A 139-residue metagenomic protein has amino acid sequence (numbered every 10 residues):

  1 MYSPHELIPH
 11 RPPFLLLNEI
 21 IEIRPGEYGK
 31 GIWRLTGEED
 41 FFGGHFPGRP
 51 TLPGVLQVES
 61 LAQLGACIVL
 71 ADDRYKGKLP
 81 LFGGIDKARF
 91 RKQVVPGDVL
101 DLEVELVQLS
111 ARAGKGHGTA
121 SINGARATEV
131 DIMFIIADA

Functional and structural regions predicted by a protein language model:
M1-R11: Short aromatic-glycine motifs in intrinsically disordered, low-complexity regions
H5, G48, F90-K92: Beta-strand-rich interaction surfaces with strong enrichment in secreted/lumenal proteins
R11-P12, S110: Short loop/turn motifs at secondary-structure junctions and domain boundaries
P12-L52: Catalytic strand-loop segment that frames the active site of acyl-thioester-processing enzymes
N18-I21, D86, R91, E105-V107: Conserved positions in beta-strands of structured domains
G26, V94-D98, E105-A139: HotDog/MaoC-like acyl-thioester-processing domains
G43-V69, F82: Compact, glycine-rich, soluble single-domain proteins
G65-D101, A127, F134-I135: Hydrophobic beta-strand-centered segment that forms part of the acyl-chain substrate-binding groove
